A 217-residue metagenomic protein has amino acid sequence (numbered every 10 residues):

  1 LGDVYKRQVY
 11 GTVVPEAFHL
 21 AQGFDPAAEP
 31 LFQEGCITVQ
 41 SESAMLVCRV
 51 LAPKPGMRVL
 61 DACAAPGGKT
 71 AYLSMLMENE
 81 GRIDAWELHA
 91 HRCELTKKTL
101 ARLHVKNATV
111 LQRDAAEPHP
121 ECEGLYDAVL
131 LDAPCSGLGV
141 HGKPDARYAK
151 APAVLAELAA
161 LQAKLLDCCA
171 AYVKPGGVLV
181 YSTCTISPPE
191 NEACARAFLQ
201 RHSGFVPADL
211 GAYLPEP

Functional and structural regions predicted by a protein language model:
L1-P217: S-adenosylmethionine
